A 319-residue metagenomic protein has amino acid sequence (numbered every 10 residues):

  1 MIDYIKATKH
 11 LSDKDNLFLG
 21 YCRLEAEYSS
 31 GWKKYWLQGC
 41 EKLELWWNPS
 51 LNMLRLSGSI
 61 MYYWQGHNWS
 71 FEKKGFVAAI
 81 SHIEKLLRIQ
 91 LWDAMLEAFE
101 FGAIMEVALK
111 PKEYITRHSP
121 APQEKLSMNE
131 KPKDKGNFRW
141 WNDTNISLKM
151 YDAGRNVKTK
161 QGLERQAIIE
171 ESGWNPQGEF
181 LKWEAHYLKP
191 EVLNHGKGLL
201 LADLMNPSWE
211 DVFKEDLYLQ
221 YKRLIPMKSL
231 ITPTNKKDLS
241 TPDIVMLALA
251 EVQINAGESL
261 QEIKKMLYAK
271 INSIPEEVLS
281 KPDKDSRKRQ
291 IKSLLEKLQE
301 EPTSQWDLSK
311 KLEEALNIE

Functional and structural regions predicted by a protein language model:
M1-M266, P275, T303-E319: Structured, helix-rich domain cores that form ligand/interaction pockets
S259, S280-D283: Intrinsically disordered, low-complexity coil/linker segments enriched for acidic/polar and small residues
S273-S280: BZIP DNA-binding basic region
K284-I291: Helix-turn-helix DNA-binding helix
L294-L298: Short, basic alpha-helical nucleic acid-contact segments in DNA-binding proteins and DNA transaction factors
